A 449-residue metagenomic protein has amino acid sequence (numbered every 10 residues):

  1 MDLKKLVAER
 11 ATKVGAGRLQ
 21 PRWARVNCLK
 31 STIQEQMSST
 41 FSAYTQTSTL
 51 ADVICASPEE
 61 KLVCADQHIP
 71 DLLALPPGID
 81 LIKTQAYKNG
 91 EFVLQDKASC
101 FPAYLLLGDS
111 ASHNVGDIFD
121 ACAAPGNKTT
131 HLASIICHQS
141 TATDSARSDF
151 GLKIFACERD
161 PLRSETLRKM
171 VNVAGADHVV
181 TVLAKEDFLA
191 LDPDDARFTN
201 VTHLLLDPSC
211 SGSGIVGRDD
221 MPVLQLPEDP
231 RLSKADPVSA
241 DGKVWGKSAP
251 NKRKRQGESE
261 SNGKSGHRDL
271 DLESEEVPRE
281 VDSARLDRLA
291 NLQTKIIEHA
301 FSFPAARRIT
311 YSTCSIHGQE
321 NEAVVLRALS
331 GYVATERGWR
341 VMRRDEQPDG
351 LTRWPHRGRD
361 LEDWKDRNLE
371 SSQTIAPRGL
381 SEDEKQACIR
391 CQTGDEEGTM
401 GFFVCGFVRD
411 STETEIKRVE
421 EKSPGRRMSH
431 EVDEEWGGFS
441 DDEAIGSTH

Functional and structural regions predicted by a protein language model:
M1-T141, A174, E346-S381: Glycine-rich nucleotide cofactor-binding entry segment
Q20-R22, D71, G90, N114-F119 (+6 more regions): Core residues of folded domains in eukaryotic genome-function proteins
A24, L167-R168, C405: Conserved SAM-binding loop
R25-L29, K97, A121-A124, C157 (+3 more regions): Structured beta-strand/turn binding interfaces of compact recognition modules in eukaryotic regulators
Q34-M37, T84-Q85, T141, T166 (+5 more regions): Intrinsically disordered, low-complexity regions enriched in proline, serine, glycine and charged residues
E91, S148, K153, C157-T202 (+1 more regions): S-adenosyl-L-methionine
S134-H138, A142-S145, L162-A174, G242 (+2 more regions): The AdoMet/dcAdoMet-binding core of the Class I SAM-like
F188-P222, L226-K295, F301-H449: C-terminal catalytic and target-recognition region of SAM-dependent MTase-like enzymes, primarily methyltransferases
